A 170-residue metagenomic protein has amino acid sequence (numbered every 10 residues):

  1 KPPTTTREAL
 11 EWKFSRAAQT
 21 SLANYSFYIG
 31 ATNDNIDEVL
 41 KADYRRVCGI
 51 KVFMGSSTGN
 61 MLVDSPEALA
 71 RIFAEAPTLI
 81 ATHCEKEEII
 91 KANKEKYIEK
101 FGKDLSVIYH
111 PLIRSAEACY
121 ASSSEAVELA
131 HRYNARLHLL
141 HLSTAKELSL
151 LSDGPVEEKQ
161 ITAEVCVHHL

Functional and structural regions predicted by a protein language model:
K1, S56-S57: A short, flexible beta-alpha/helix-coil linker loop
K1-T20: Metal-associated gating/positioning segment near the N- to mid-region
P2-T4, A23-N35, H110-E117: Active-site mouth loops of central-metabolism enzymes
S15, Q19-L22, G59, T78: Alpha-helix capping at helix-to-loop junctions
D37-V52, T58-L170: Histidine/acidic residue-rich metal-binding segments in metalloenzymes
